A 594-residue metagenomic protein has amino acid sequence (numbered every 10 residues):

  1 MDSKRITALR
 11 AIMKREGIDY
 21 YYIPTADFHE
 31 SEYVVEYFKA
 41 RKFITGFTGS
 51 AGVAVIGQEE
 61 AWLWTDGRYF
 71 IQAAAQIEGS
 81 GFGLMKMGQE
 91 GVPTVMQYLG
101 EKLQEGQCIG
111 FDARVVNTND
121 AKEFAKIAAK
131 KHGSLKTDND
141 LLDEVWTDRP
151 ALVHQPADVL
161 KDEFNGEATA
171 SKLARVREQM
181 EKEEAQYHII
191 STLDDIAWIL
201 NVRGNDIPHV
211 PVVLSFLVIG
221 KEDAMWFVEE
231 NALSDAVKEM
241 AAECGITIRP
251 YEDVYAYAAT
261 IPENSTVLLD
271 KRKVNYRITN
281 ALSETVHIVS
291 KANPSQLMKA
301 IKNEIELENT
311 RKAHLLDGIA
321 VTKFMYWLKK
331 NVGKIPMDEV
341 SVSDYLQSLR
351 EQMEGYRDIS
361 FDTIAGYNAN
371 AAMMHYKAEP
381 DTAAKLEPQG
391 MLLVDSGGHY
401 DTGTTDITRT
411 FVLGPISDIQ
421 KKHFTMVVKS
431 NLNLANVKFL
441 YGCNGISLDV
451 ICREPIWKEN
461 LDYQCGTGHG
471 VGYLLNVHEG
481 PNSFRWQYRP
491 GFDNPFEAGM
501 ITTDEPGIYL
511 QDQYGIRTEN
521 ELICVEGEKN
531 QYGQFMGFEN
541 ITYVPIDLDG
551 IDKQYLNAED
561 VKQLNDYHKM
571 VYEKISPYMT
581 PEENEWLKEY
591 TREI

Functional and structural regions predicted by a protein language model:
M1-I594: Active-site neighborhoods and metal-handling regions in enzymes and metal-associated proteins
